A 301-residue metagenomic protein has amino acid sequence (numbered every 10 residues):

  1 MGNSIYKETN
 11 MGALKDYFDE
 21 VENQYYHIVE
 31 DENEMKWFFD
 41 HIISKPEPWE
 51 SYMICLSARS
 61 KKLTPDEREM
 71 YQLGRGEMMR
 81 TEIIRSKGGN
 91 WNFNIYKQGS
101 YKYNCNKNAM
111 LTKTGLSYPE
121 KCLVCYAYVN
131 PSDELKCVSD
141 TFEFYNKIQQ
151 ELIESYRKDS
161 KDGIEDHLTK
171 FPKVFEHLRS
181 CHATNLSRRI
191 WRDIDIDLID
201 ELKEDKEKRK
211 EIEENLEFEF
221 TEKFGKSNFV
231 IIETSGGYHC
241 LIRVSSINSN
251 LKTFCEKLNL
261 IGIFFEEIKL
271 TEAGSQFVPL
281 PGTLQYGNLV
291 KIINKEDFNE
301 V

Functional and structural regions predicted by a protein language model:
G2-S235, S245, Q276-V301: Signature for HUH/AEP ssDNA processing cores
R243-L251: Helix N-cap motif at beta-to-alpha junctions
N250-F265: Short amphipathic alpha-helices in soluble, non-transmembrane regions that often serve as interface/regulatory elements
E266, L270-T271, L280: Chromatin/DNA-recognition segments of nuclear transcriptional regulators
